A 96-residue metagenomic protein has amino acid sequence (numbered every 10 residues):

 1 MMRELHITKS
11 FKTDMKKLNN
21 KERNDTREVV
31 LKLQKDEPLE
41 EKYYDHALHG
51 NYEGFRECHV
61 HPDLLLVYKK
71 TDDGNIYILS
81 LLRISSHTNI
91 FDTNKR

Functional and structural regions predicted by a protein language model:
M1-L31: Arg/Lys-rich, positively charged N-terminal/basic patches that mediate binding to nucleic acids
M2-E4, V60-L65, K69-R96: Enriched for short, Lys/Arg-rich terminal
K9, H46, L82-S85: Structural detector for helix-capping/boundary residues
K12, H49, F91: Nucleotide phosphate-binding site architecture
K32-H59: A short, surface-exposed loop/turn module that caps and links secondary-structure elements
